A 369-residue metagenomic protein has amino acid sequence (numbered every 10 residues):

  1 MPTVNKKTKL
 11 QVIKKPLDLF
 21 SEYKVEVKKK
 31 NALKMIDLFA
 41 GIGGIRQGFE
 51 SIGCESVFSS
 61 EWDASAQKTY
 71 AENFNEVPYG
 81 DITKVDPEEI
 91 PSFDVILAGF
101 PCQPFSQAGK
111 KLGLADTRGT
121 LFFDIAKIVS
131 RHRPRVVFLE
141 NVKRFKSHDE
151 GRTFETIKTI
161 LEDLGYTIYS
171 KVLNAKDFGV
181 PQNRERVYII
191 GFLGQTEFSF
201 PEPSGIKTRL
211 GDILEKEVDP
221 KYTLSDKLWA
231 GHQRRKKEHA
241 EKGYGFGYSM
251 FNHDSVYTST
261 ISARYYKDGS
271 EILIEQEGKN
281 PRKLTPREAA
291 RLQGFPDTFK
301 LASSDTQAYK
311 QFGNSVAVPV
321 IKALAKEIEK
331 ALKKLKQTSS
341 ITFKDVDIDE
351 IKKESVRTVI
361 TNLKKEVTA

Functional and structural regions predicted by a protein language model:
P2-T3, L19, A230-A369: C-terminal target-recognition/interaction regions appended to catalytic cores
V4-V136, K143-E155, E162: Core alpha/beta nucleotide-donor-binding catalytic domains of modification enzymes
I52, H132, L164, I328-L335: Solvent-exposed amphipathic alpha-helical surface segments
V85-V95, Q103-Y266, N280: Class I S-adenosyl-L-methionine
F100-P101, P134, P181, P296 (+1 more regions): Proline-centered helix-kink/hinge sites
